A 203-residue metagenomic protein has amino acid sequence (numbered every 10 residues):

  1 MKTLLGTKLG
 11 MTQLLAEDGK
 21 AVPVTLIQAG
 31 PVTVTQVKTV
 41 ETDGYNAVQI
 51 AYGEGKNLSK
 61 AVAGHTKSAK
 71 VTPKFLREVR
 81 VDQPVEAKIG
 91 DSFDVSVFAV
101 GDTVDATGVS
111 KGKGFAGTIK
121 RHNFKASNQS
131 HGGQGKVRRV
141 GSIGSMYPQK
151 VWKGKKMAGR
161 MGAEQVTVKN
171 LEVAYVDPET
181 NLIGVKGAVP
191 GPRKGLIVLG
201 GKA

Functional and structural regions predicted by a protein language model:
M1-A203: Extended basic (Lys/Arg/His-rich) segments that typically form rRNA-contacting surfaces in ribosomal proteins
